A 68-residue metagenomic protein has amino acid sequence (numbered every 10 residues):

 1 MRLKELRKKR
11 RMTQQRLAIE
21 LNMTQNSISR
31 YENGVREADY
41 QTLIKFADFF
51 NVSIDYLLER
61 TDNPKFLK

Functional and structural regions predicted by a protein language model:
R2-E20, K45: Short basic helix-loop element that most often maps to the first helix and adjoining turn of HTH DNA-binding modules
K9, L58-K68: Short, charged recognition helix plus adjacent turn of helix-turn-helix-like nucleic-acid-binding domains
K9, V35-A38, F49: Helix-turn-helix/winged-helix DNA-binding modules
N22-E37: Recognition helix of helix-turn-helix/homeodomain-like DNA-binding domains that insert into the DNA major groove
E32, F50, L58-T61: DNA major-groove recognition helix of helix-turn-helix
Q41-Y56: DNA major-groove recognition helix of helix-turn-helix/homeodomain DNA-binding modules
